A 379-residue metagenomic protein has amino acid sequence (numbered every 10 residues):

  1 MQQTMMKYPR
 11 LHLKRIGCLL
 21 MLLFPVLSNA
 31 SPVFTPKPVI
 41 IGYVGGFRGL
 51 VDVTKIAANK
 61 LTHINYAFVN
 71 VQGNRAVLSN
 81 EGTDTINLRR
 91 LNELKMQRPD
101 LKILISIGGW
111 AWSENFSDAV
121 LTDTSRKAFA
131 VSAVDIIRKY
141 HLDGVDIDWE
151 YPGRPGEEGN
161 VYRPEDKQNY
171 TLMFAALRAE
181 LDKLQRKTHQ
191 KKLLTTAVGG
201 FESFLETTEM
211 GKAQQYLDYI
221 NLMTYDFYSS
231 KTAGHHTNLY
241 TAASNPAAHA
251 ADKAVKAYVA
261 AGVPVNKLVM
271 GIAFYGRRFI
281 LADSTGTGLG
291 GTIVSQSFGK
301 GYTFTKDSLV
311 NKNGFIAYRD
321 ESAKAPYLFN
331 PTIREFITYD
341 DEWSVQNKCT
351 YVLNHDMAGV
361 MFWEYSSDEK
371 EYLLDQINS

Functional and structural regions predicted by a protein language model:
T4-G17: Bacterial N-terminal signal peptides that target proteins for export
G17-V26: Bacterial N-terminal signal peptides
V33-I137, E165: Glycan-recognition patch characteristic of GH18 chitinases/ENGases and related GlcNAc/peptidoglycan-binding proteins
H63-V69, S106, D148-E150, Y219-Y228: Non-cysteine beta-strand/loop elements that form the S-adenosyl-L-methionine
I64, I105, I147, L177 (+4 more regions): Conserved, mostly hydrophobic/aromatic
G73-I86, P152-D307: Substrate-binding surface in catalytic domains of secreted glycosidases
L88-N92, A130-I137, K167-R178, A251-K256 (+2 more regions): Generic structural signal for well-ordered alpha-helices, preferentially at hydrophobic/aromatic core positions
I107, Y228, I272-Y351, S379: Glycan-binding loop/region signatures in secreted carbohydrate-active enzymes
